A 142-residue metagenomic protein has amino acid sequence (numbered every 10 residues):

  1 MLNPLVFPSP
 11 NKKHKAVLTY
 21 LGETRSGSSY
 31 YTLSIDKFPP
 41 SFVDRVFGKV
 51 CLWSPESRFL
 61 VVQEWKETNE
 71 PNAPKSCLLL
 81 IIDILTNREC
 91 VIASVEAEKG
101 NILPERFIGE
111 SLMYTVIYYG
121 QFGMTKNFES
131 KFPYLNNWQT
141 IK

Functional and structural regions predicted by a protein language model:
M1, T32-V43: A short helix->beta-strand "capping" segment at the edge of beta-propeller domains
M1-N11, I82-K142: Acidic, small-residue rich beta-repeat scaffolds with periodic aromatic anchors
M1-S28, K49-C51: Beta-strand-rich domains and repeat architectures in extracellular enzymes and scaffolds, especially beta-propellers
P10-E23, S57-E70, I108-Q121: Short beta-strand elements that form the blades of beta-propeller/WD-repeat-like and other beta-sheet-rich scaffold
T24-T32, T68-I81, G120-P133: Structural motif
F38-D44, R88-A93: A short beta-strand motif characteristic of beta-propeller blades
S41-E56, V61-E67: Blade-loop segments of beta-propeller domains
R45-K49, E67, P71-L85, E98-N101: Conserved "turn/edge" positions that cap or connect secondary-structure elements within repeat/scaffolded domains
